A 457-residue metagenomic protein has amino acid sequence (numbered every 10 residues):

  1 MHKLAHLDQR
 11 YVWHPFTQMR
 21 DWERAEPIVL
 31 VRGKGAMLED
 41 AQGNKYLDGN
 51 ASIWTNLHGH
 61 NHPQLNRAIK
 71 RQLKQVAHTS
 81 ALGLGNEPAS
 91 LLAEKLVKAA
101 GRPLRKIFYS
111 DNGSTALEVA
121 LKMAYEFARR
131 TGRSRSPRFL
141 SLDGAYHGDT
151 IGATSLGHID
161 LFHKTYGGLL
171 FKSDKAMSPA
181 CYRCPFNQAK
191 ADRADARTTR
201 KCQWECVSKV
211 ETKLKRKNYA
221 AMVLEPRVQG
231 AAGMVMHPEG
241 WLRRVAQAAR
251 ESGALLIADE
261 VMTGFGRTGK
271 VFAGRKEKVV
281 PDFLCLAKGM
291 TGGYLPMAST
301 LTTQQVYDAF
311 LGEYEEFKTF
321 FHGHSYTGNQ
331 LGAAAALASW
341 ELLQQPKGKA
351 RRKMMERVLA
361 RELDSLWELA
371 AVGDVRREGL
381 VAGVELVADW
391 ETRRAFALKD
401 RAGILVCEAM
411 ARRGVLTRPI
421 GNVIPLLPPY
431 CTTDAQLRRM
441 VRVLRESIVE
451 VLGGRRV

Functional and structural regions predicted by a protein language model:
M1-V457: Conserved N-terminal phosphate-binding loop of PLP-dependent enzymes in the Aspartate aminotransferase
